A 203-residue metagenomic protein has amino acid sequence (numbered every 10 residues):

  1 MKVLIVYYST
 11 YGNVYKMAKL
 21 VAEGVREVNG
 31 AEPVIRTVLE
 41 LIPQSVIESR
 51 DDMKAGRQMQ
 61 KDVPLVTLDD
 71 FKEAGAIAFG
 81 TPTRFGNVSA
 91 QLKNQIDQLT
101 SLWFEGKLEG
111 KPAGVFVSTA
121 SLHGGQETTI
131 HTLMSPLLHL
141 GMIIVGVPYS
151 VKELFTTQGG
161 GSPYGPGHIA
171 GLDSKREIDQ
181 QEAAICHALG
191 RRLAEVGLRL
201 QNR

Functional and structural regions predicted by a protein language model:
M1-K107, G161, H168-R203: N-terminal beta1-alpha1-beta2 submodule of the flavodoxin-like/Rossmannoid cofactor-binding fold
E109-G159: Short, glycine-/small-residue-rich phosphate/pyrophosphate-handling segment
